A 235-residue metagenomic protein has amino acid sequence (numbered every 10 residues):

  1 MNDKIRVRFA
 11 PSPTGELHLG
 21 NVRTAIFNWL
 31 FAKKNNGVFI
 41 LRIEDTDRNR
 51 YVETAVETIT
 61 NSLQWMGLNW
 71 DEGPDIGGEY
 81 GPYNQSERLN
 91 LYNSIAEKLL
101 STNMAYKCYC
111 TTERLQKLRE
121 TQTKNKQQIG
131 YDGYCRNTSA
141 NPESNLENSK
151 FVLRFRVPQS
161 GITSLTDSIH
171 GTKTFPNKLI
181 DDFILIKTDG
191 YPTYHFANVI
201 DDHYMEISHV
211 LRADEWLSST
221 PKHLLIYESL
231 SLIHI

Functional and structural regions predicted by a protein language model:
M1-T123, D189, S218-I233: N-terminal Rossmann-like or analogous alpha/beta NTP/dinucleotide-binding catalytic cores that position adenine
K98-S101, Y106-L232: Active-site cores that bind ATP or allylic diphosphates and position pyrophosphate for catalysis
